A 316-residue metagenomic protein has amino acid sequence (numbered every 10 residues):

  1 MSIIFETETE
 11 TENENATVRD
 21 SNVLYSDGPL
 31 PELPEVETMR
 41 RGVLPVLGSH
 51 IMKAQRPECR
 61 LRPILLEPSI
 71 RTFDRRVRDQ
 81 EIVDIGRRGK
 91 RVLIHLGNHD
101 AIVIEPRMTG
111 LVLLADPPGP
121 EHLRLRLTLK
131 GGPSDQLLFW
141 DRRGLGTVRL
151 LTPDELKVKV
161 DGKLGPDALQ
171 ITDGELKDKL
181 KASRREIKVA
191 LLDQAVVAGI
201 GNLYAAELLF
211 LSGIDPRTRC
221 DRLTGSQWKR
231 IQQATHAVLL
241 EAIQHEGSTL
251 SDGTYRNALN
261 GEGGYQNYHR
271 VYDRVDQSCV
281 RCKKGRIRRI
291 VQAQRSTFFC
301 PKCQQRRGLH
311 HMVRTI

Functional and structural regions predicted by a protein language model:
S2-E6, T17-I316: Structured catalytic/nucleic-acid-binding cores of DNA maintenance enzymes
E10-E14: Acidic, glycine-centered low-complexity repeats within long intrinsically disordered regions
